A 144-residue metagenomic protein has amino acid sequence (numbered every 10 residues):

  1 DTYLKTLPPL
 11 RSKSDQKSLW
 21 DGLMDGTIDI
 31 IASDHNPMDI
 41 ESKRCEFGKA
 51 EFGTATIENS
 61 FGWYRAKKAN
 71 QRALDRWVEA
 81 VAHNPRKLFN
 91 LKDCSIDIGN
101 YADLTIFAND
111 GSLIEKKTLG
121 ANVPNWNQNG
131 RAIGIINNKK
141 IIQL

Functional and structural regions predicted by a protein language model:
D1-I31: Histidine/acidic residue-rich metal-binding segments in metalloenzymes
T6, L10, F47, V123: Short clusters of hydrophobic/aromatic residues that line enzyme substrate/ligand-binding pockets
P9-R11, D15, F52, L119 (+1 more regions): Short capping/connector residues at structural and topological boundaries
S12-D21, S60-A66, R131-K139: Short C-terminal domain-edge/linker segments immediately following a structured domain
D15-L19, K92-D93, N122: A generic local structural motif
G22-F107: His/Asp/Glu-enriched, well-ordered alpha-helical/loop segment that forms or immediately abuts the divalent-metal
K49, Y101-L144: C-terminal cap of metal-dependent C-N hydrolases
